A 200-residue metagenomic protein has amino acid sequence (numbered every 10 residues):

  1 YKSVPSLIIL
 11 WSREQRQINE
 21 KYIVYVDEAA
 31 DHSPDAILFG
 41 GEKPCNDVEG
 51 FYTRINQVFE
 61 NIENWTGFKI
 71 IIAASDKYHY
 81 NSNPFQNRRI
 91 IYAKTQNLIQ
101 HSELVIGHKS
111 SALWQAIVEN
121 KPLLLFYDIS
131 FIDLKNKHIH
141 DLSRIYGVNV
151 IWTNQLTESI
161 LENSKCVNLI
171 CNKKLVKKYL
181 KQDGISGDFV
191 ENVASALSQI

Functional and structural regions predicted by a protein language model:
Y1-S3, V26, A73, F126-I129: Generic beta-sheet signal
S6, G67-E119, L123: Donor nucleotide-activated moiety binding/catalytic core segment of transferases that use nucleotide-activated donors
S6-H79: Conserved catalytic-core segment of nucleotide-activated headgroup transferases in glycan assembly
I9-E14, L98-V105, V118, D133-D141: Short, charged, surface-exposed secondary-structure boundary motifs
S12-V24, L104-K109, S164-V167: Short, surface-exposed amphipathic charged segments that create phosphate/polyanion-binding patches used for binding
V58-N61, L175-K178, N192, A196: Charge-rich, solvent-exposed alpha-helical interaction surfaces
Y80-N87, S111-G184: Catalytic binding pocket for nucleotide-activated donors in carbohydrate/polymer assembly enzymes
L180-I200: C-terminal alpha-helical cap of glycosyltransferases
